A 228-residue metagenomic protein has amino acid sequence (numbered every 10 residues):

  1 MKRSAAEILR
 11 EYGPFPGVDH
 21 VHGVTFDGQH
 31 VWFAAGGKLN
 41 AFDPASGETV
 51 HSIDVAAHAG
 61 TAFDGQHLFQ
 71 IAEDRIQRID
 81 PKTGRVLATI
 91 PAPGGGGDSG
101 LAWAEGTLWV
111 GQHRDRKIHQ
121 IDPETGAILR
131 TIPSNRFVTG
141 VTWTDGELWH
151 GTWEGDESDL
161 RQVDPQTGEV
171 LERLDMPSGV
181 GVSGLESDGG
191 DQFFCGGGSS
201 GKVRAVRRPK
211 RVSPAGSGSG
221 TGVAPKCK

Functional and structural regions predicted by a protein language model:
M1-E7: Blade/loop signatures of beta-propeller domains
I8-F15, E48-I53, R85-P91, A127-I132 (+1 more regions): A short beta-strand motif characteristic of beta-propeller blades
F15-D27, V55-G65, P93-E105, N135-D145 (+1 more regions): Beta-rich, blade/repeat-based domains predominating in secreted/periplasmic proteins but also intracellular
V31-G37, L68-D74, V110-D115, H150-G155 (+1 more regions): Conserved beta-strand positions in repeat-built beta-propeller and related beta-rich domains
D43-G47, D80-G84, D122-G126, D164-G168 (+1 more regions): Short loop/turn segments that connect beta-strands within beta-propeller blades
V138-S158: Loop/turn-rich, solvent-exposed surfaces of beta-rich toroidal or solenoidal domains
V182-K228: Blade-level signature of beta-propeller repeat domains, shared across WD40, Kelch, NHL, RCC1 and BNR/Asp-box propellers
